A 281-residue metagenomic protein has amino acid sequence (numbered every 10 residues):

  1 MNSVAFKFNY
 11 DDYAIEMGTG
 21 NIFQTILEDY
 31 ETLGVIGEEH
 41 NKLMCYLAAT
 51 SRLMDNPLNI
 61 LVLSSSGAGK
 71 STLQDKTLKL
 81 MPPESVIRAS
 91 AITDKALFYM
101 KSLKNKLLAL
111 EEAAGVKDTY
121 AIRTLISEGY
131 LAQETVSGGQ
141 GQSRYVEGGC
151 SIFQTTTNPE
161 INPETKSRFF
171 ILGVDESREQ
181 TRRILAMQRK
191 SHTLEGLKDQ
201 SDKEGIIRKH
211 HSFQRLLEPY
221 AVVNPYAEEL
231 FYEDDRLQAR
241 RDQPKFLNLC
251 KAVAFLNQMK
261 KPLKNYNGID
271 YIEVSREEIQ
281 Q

Functional and structural regions predicted by a protein language model:
V4-E84: P-loop NTPase catalytic core of nucleic-acid-dependent motor ATPases
D29-I36, A48-R52, L80-E84, L125-A132 (+4 more regions): Conserved, well-folded catalytic cores of nucleic-acid-processing and energy-transducing macromolecular machines
C45, T77, E111, I122 (+4 more regions): Conserved RecA-like P-loop NTPase ATPase core
D55-I60, K104-K106, C150-S151: Pre-Walker A (Motif I) flank of P-loop NTPase domains
L63-A68, T72-D118, Q142, R178: AAA+/P-loop NTPase substrate/partner-engagement loops
S90-I92, I122-G148, L194-E195: Substrate-gripping "pore-loop 1 plus following alpha2 helix"
N105-Q133, T157-R168: Conserved AAA+/SF3 P-loop NTPase catalytic/coupling segment centered on the Walker-B
S143-C150, N158-Q281: Phosphate-sensing "switch" segment of ASCE/P-loop ATPases
